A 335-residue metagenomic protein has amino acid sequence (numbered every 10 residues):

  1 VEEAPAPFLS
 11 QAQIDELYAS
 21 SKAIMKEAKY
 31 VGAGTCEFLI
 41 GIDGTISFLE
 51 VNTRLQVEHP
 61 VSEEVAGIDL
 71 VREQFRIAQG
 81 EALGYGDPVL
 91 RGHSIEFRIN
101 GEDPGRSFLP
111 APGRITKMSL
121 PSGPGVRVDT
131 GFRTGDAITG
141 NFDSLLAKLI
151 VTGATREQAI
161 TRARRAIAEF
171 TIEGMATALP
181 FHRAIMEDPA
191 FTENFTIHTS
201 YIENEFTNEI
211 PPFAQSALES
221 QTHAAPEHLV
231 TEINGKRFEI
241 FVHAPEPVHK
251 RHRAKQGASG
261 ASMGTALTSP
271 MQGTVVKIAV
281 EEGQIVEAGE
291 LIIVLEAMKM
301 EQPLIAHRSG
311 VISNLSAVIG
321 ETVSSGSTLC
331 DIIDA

Functional and structural regions predicted by a protein language model:
V1-Q11, P60-E63, T171: Short histidine-centered catalytic/ligand-binding loop motif
E2-P5, D143-L149, M263-T265: Short amphipathic alpha-helical segments
E3-L39: A long amphipathic alpha-helix within ATP-dependent nucleotide-binding catalytic cores
S21, L39, Q56, P60-P247 (+2 more regions): Catalytic cores of soluble metabolic enzymes centered on carboxylation/carboxyl-transfer
K29-Q56: Conserved metal-phosphate-binding beta-hairpin within the catalytic cores of diverse ATP-dependent phosphoryl-transfer
G34, A147, A225-E227, M263 (+1 more regions): Residue-level marker for the onset of beta-strands and adjacent loop->beta junctions in well-ordered domains
A258-A335: Structured functional modules or segments
